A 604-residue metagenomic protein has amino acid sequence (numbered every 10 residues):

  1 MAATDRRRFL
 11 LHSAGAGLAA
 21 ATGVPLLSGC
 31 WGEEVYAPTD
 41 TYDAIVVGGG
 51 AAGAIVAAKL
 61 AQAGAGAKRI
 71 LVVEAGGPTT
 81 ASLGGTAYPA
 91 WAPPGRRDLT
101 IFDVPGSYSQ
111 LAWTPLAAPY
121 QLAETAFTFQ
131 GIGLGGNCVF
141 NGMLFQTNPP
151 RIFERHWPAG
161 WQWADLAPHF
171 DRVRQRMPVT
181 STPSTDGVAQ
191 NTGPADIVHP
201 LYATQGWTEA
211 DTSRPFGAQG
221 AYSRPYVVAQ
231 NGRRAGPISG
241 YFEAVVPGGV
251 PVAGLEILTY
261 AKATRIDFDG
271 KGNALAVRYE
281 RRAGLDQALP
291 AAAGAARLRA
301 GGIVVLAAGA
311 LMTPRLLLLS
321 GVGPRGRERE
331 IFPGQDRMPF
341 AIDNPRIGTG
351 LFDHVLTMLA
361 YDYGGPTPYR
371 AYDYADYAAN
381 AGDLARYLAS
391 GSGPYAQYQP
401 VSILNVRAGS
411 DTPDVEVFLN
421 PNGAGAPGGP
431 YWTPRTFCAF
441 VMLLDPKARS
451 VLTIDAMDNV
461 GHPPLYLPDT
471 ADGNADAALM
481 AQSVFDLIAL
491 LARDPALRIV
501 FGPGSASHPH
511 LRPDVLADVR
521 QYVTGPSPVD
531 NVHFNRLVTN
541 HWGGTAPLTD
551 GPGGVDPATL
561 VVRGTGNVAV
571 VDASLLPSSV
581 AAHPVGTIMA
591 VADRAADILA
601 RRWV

Functional and structural regions predicted by a protein language model:
A2, R8-C30: N-terminal export signals
T39-G50: Beta1/beta-strand and adjacent pyrophosphate-binding region of the FAD-binding site in flavoprotein oxidoreductases
I55, K59-I70, G76-Y88, I266 (+2 more regions): Glycine-rich loop(s) and the adjacent beta-strand/alpha-helix scaffold that form part
L83-G85, A90-Q205, G365, A439-Y466 (+1 more regions): Redox-cofactor-proximal catalytic regions of oxidoreductases
V139-L144, P150-D269, A274, G502 (+2 more regions): Conserved redox-cofactor binding core of oxidoreductases
A253, P314, L318-L444, N474-F485 (+5 more regions): Mid-to-C-terminal "cap/lid" subdomains and adjacent gly/pro-rich loops that border and regulate access to redox
T264-R265, L497-S579: A glycine-rich dinucleotide-binding beta-alpha-beta segment and adjacent secondary-structure elements that constitute
V580-R594: A conserved FAD-binding loop/helix module that cradles the flavin
